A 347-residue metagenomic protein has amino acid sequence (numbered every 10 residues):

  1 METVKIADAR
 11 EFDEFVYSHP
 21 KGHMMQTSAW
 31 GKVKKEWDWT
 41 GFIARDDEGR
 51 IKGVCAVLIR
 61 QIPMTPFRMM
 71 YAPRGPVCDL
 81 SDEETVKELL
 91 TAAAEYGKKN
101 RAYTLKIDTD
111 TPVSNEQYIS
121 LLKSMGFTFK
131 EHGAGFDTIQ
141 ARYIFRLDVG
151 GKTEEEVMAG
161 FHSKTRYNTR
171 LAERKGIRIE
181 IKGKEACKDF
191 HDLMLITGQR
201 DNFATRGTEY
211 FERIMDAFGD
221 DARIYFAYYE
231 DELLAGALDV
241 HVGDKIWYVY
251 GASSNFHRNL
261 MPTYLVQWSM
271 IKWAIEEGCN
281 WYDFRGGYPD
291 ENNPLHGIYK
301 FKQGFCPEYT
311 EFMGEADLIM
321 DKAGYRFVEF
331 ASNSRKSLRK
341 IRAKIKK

Functional and structural regions predicted by a protein language model:
T3-E48, K52-P66, T109-S114, M125-H257: A conserved beta-strand-loop-helix scaffold within acyl/acetyltransferase catalytic domains
A9, G41, I59, L122-K152 (+1 more regions): Active-site/acyl-donor-binding loops of N-acyltransferases
W39, K99-A102, E276-C279: Short, high-confidence coil segments that cap the C-terminus of an alpha-helix and link into the following beta-strand
P66-R74: Short, conserved active-site loops that position catalytic residues or coordinate cofactors/metal ions across diverse
M69, A102-T104, K245, W281: Residues at the N-termini of beta-strands
P73-D82, G151-K152, G251-L260, Y288: A short, internal acetyl-CoA/4′-phosphopantetheine-binding micro-motif in the GNAT/acyltransferase core
E83-A141: Non-catalytic accessory segments adjacent to catalytic cores
K87-Y96, F211-R326: Aromatic (often tryptophan-rich) hydrophobic motifs at membrane interfaces
